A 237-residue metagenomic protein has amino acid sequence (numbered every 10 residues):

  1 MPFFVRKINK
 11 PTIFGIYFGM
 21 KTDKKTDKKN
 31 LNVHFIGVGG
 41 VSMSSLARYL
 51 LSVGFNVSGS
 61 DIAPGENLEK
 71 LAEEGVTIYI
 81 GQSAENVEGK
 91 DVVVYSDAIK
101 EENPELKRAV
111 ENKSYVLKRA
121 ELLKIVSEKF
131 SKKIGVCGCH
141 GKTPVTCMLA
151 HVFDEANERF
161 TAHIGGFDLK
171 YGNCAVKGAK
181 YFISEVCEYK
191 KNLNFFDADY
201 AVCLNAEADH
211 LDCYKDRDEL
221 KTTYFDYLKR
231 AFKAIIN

Functional and structural regions predicted by a protein language model:
F3, T12-I16: Short, positively charged and aromatic/hydrophobic N-terminal segments
F4-I8, K25: Polybasic, lysine-rich low-complexity intrinsically disordered segments
F14, D23, D27-N30, Y49-F55 (+4 more regions): Phosphate-binding loop of NTP-binding sites
H34-V38: Conserved N-terminal Rossmann-fold NAD(P)-binding element of oxidoreductases
M43: N-terminal Rossmann-fold NAD(P) dinucleotide-binding loop
N56-E69: NAD(P)-binding Rossmann-fold cofactor-contacting core
T77-G89: Short acidic low-complexity segments
